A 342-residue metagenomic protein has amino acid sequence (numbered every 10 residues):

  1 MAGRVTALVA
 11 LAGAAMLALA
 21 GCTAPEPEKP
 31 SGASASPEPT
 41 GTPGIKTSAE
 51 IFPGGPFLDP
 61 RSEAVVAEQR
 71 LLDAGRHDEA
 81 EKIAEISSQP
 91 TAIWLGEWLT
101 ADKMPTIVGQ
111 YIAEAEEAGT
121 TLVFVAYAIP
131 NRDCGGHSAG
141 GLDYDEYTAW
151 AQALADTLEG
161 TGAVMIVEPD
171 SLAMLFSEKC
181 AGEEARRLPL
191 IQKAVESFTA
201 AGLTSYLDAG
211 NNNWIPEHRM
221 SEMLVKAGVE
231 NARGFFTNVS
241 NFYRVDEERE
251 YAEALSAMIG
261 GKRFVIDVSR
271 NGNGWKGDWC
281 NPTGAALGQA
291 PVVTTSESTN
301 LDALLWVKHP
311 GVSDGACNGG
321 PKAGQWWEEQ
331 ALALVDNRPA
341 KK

Functional and structural regions predicted by a protein language model:
M1-V9: Bacterial N-terminal signal peptides that target proteins for export
L8, L19-H77, A340-K342: N-terminal low-complexity, Pro/Thr-rich disordered segments that flank secretion/membrane-targeting signals
G13-L19: Hydrophobic core
E50-T157, T161, H309, S313-P339: N-terminal carbohydrate-binding/catalytic regions of secreted carbohydrate-active enzymes
P60-R61, G96-L99, V125-I129, I166-S171 (+4 more regions): Active-site-proximal beta-strand/loop segments in catalytic clefts of secreted hydrolases
V65-I86, N212-L332: Surface-exposed substrate-engagement region within the catalytic domains of secreted or surface-exposed extracellular
A92, G119-V123, G162-I166, G202-Y206 (+3 more regions): Structural preference for beta-strand elements that scaffold enzyme active sites
G140-T161, P169-L203, E217-H218: Active-site cleft segment of glycoside hydrolase catalytic domains centered on the general acid/base Glu
